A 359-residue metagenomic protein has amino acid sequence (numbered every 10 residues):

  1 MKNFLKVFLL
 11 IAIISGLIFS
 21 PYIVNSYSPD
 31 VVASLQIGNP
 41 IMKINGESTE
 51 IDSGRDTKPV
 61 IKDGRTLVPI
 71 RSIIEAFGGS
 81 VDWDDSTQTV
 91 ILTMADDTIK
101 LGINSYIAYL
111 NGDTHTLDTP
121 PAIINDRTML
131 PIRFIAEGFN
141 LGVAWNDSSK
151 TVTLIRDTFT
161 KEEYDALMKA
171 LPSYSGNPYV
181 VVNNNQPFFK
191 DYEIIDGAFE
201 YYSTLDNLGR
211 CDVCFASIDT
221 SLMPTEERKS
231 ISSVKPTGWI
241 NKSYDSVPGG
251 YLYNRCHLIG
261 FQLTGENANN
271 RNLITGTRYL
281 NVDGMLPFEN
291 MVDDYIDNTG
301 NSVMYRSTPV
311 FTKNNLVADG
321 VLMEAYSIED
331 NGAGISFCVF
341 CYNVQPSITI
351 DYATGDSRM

Functional and structural regions predicted by a protein language model:
M1: A positively charged, amphipathic N-terminal helix/segment that binds anionic biomolecules
F4-F8, G16-E162: Primary recognition of N-terminal secretory signal peptides and signal-anchoring hydrophobic helices
A33, T49, L101, P178-V180 (+2 more regions): Hydrophobic transmembrane signal anchors and adjacent membrane-proximal interface regions, especially in viral
A76, G138, Y174-N177, V182 (+4 more regions): Generic structural signal for bulky hydrophobic/aromatic residues embedded in well-ordered secondary structure
V90, L167-A170, F288-E289, T354: Membrane-embedded alpha-helical bundles that constitute the cytochrome b-like, heme-associated redox core of multi-pass
T160-T204: N-terminal module-boundary/linker segments of secreted carbohydrate-active enzymes
D191-M359: Domain-level detector of nuclease and nuclease-like folds in predominantly extracellular/periplasmic contexts
